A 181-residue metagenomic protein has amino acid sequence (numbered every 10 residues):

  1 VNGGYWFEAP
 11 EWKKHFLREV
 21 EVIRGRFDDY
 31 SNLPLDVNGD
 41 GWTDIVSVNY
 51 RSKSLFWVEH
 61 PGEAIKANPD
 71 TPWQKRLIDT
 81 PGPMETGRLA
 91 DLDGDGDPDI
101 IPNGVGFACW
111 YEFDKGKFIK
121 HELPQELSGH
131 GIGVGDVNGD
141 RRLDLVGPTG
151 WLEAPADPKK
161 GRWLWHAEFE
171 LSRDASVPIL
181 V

Functional and structural regions predicted by a protein language model:
V1-V181: Beta-propeller-forming repeat regions
